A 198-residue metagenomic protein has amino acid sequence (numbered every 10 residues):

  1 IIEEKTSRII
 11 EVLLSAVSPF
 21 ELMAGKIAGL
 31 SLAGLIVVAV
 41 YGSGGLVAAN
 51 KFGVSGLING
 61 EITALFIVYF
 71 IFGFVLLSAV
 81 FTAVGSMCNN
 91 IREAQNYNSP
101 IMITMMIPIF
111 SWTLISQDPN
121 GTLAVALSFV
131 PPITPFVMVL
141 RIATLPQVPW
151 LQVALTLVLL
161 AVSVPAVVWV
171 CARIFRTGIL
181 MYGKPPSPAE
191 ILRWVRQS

Functional and structural regions predicted by a protein language model:
I1-S15, I27: Transmembrane helix boundary and interhelical loop/hinge segments in multi-pass membrane proteins
E11, E21-M23, A83: Structured core elements
V12-S15, G25, Y97, V130: Generic beta-strand/beta-sheet core signal
P19-F20, W150: Alpha-helix N-cap/start motif
F20-G45: Selective transmembrane-helix segments that form parts of the transport pathway or gating/packing helices in multipass
V37, G53-S198: Membrane-spanning alpha-helical segments of multipass transporters and channels
L46-F52: Membrane-interface helix-cap regions at the ends of transmembrane helices in multi-pass membrane proteins
